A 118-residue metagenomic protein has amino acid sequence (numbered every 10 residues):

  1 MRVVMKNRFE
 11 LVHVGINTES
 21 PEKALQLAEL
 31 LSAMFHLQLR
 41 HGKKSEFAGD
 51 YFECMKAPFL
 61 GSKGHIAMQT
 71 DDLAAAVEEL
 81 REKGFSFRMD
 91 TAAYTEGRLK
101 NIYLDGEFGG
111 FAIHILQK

Functional and structural regions predicted by a protein language model:
M1-L25, G61-M68: N-terminal beta-strand motif that seeds the catalytic metal site of vicinal oxygen chelate
R2-R8, E29, A33, Q38-G42 (+2 more regions): Vicinal oxygen chelate
S20, T70-D72, G106-F108: Non-catalytic surface loops within mature trypsin-like serine protease
A24, V77, G110-A112: Internal amphipathic alpha-helical segments of the cytochrome P450 catalytic fold
E46-H65: Short, intrinsically disordered low-complexity segments
S62-T91: Mid-chain, well-packed structural core segment of small domains
